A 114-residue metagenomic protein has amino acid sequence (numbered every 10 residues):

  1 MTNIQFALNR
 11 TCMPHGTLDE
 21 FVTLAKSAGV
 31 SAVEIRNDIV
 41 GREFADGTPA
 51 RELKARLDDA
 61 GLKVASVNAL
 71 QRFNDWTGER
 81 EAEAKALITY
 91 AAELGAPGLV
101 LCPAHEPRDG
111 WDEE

Functional and structural regions predicted by a protein language model:
M1-L18: Boundary/entry segment of secreted carbohydrate-active catalytic domains
A7, A65, L99-V100: Structural detector of well-ordered beta-strand residues that form the stable sheet scaffold of enzyme domains
L8, A25, V33, L57 (+2 more regions): Conserved, mostly hydrophobic/aromatic
N9-M13, R36-V40, A69-R72, A104-E106: Active-site beta-loop-alpha junctions enriched in small/polar residues
P14-V30, I35-A45: Conserved N-terminal beta1-alpha1 strand-loop-helix module at the mouth
D19-T23, R56-D59, F73-E114: Active-site acidic/histidine proton-transfer and metal-coordination neighborhood in alpha/beta enzyme cores
E34-D58, P103-W111: Glycine-rich, proline-tolerant flexible connector loops at the mouths of alpha/beta enzymes
